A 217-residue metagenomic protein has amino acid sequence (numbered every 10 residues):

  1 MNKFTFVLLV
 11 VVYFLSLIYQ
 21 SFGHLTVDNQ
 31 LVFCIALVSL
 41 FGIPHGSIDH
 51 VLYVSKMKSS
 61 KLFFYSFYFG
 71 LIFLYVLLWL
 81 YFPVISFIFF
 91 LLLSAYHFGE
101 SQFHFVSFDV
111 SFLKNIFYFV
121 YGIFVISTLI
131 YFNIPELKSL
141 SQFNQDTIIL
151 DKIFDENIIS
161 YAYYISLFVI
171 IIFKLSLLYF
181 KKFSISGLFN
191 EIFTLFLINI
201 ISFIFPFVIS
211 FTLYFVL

Functional and structural regions predicted by a protein language model:
M1-V11, S59-K61: N-terminal membrane topogenic signal
V12-L17, F67-V76, I192-I201: Hydrophobic, membrane-inserted alpha-helices
L17-N29: Short, hydrophobic transmembrane alpha-helix segments
T26-V51, D155-L178: Hydrophobic, membrane-facing alpha-helical anchors
L37-G46, L91-H104, V216-L217: Alpha-helical transmembrane segments and their membrane-interface exit regions
V51-S59, H104-F119: A cytosolic-side transmembrane-helix exit/cap motif
L113-L178: Long hydrophobic alpha-helical segments that form multi-pass transmembrane helix bundles in integral membrane proteins
S186-L217: Membrane-water interface signatures at transmembrane helix termini and the short loops that connect adjacent helices
